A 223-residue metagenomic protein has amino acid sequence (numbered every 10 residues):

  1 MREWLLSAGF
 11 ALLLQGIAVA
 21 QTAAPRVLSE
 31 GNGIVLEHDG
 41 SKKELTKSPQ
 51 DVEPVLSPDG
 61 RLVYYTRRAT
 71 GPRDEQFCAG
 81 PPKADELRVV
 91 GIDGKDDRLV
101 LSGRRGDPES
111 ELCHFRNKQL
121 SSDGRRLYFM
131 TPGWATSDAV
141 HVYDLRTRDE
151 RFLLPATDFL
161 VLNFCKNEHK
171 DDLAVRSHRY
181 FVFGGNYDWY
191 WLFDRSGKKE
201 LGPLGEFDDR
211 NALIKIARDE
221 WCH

Functional and structural regions predicted by a protein language model:
M1-W4: Positively charged n-region of N-terminal signal peptides that target proteins for export
S7-G16: Bacterial N-terminal signal peptides
A20-H223: Sequence signature of WD/YWTD-type beta-propeller architectures
